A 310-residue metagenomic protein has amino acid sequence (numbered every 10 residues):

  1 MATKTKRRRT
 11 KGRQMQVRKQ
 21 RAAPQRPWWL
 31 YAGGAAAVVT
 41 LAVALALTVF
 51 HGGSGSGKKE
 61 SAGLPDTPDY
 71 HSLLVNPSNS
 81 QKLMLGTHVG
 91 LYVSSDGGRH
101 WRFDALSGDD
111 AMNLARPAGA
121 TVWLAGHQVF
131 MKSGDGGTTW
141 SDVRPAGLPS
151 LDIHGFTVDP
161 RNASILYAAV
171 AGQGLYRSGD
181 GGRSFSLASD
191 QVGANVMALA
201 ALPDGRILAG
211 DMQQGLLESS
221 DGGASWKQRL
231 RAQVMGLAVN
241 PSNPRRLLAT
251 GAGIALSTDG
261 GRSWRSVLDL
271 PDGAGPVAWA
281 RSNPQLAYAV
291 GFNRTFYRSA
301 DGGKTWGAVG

Functional and structural regions predicted by a protein language model:
A2-G310: Extracellular glycan-interacting surfaces
